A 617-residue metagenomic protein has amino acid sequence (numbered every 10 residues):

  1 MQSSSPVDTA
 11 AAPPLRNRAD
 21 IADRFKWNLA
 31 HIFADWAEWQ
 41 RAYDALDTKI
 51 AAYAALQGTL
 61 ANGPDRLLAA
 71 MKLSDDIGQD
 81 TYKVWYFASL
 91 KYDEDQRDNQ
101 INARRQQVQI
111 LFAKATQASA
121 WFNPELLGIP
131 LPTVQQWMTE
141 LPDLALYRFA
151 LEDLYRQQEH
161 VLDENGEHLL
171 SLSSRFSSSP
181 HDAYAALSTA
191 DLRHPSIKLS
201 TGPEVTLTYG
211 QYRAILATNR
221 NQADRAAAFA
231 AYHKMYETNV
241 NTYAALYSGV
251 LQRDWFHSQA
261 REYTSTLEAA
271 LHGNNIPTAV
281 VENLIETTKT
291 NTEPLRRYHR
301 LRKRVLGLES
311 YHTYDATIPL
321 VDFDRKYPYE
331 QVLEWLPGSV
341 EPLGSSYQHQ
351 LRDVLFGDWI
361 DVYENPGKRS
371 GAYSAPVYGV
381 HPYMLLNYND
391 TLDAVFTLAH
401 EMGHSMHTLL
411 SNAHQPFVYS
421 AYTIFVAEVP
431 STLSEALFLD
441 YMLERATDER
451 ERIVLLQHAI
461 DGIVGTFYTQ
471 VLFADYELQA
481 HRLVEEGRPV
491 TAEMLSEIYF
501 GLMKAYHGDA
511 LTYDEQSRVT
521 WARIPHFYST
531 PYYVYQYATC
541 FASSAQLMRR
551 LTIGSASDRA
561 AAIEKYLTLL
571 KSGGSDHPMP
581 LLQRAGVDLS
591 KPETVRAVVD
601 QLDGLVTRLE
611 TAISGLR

Functional and structural regions predicted by a protein language model:
M1-D322, L333, G501, A612-R617: A well-structured
A19-I21, A30, A34, F122 (+13 more regions): C-terminal, non-catalytic "cap/extension" segments appended to globular domains
Y311, D315, P319-Y378, T391: Auxiliary, metal-adjacent structural segments of Zn-dependent hydrolase domains
F356-Y373, Y378-M384, K504, G508-S529: Flexible, glycine/threonine-enriched loop-and-boundary segments that flank and lead into catalytic domains of large
G379-A399: Short pre-active-site segment immediately N-terminal to the catalytic Zn-binding motif
Y383-N387, H414-I424, I453-G462, H481-L483 (+1 more regions): Short beta-alpha connecting loops at secondary-structure transitions that line or flank enzyme active sites
G403-F417, L437: Catalytic Zn2+-binding segment of zinc metalloproteases
Y422-R450, A459-D461, G465, C540: Post-HExxH zinc-binding segment in Zn-dependent metallohydrolases
